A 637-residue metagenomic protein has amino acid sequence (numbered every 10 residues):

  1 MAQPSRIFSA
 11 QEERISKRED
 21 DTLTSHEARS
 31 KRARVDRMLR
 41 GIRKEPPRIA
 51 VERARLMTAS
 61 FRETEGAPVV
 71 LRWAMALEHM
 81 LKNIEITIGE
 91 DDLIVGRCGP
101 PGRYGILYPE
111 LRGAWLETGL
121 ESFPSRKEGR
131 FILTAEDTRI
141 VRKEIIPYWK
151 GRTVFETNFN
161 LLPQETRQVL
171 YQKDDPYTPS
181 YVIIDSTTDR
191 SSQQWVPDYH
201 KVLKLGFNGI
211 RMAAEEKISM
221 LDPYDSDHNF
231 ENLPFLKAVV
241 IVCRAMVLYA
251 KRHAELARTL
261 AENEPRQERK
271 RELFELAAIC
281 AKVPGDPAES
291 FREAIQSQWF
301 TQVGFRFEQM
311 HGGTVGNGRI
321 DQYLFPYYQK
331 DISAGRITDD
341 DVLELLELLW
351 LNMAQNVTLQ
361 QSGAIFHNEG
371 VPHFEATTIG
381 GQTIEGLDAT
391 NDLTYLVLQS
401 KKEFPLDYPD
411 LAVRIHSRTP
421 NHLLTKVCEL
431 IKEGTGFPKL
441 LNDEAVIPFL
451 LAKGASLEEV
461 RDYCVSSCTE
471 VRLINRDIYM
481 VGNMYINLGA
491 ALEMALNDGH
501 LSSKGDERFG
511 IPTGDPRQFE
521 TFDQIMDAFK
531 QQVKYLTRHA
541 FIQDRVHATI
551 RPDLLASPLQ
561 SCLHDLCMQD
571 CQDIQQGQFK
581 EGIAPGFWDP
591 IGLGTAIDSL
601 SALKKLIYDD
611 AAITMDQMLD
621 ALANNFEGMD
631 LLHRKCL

Functional and structural regions predicted by a protein language model:
A2-L236, E268-E275, I279-L637: Conserved catalytic cores of very large enzyme subunits
K237-L248: Extended non-globular scaffold/tether segments
A250, L260-R271: A conserved hydrophobic secondary-structure block that centers on an alpha-helix together with its immediately flanking
